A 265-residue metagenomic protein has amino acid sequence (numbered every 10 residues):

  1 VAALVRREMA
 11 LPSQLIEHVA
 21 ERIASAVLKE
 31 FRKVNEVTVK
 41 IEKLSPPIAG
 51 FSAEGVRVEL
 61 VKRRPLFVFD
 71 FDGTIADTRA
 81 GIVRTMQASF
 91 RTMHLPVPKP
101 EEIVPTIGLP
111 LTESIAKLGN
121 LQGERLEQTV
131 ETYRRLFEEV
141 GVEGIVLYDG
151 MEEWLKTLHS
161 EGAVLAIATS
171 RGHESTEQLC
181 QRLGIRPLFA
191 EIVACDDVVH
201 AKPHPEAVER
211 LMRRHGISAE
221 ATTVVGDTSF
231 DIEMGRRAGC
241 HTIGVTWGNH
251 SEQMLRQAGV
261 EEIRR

Functional and structural regions predicted by a protein language model:
V1-R63: N-terminal, polar/charged subdomain of small-to-medium soluble alpha/beta proteins
R64-P105: Active-site neighborhood of HAD-like aspartate-dependent phosphohydrolases
T74, M86, M151-Q181: Substrate-recognition element of Asp-dependent hydrolases with the DxDx(T/V) motif
S89-F90, P110-G123, L179, L211-M212: Helix-loop "lid/cap" segments that line or gate small-molecule binding pockets
P96, I185-A190, S218, E261: Conserved H-loop
A116-E153, E161-A163: Metal-dependent phosphoesterase signature
K202-I232: Conserved Lys-Pro-Asp/Glu-containing loop-to-beta segment of HAD-superfamily phosphomonoesterases, centered on
T223-R264: Acidic, Mg2+-coordinating phosphoryl-transfer loop and its flanking beta/alpha structural elements, shared across
